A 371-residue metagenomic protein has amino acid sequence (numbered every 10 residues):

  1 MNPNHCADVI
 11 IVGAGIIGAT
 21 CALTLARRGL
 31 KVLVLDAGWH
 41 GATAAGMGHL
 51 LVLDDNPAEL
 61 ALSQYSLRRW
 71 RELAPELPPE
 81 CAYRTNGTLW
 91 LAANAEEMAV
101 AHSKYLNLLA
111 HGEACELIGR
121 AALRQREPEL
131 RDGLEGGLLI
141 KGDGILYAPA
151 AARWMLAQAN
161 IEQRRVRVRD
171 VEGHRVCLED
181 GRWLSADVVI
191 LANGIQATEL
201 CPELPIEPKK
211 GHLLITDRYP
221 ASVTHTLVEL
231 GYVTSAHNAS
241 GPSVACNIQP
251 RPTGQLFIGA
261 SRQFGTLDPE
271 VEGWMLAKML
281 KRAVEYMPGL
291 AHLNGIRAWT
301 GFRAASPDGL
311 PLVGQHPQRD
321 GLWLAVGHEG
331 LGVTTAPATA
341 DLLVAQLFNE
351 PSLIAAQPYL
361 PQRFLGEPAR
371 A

Functional and structural regions predicted by a protein language model:
P3-G15, L33: Beta1/beta-strand and adjacent pyrophosphate-binding region of the FAD-binding site in flavoprotein oxidoreductases
I10-V12, L184-Q196, A340: Short hydrophobic core segments
L23-R27, L50, C81-Y83, N193-P317: Active-site substrate-recognition segment that forms the wall of the catalytic cavity or substrate channel
A26-A44: Glycine-rich FAD pyrophosphate-binding loop
M47-R126, A283-V284: Dinucleotide-binding Rossmann-like beta1-alpha1 core, especially the glycine-rich loop that anchors the ADP
A61, W90-V100, L138-W154, E270-M275 (+1 more regions): Short beta-strand to alpha-helix junction loop
L138-G173, L178-D180: Helical element adjacent to the flavin cofactor pocket in flavoenzyme catalytic cores
V284-A371: C-terminal catalytic lobe of FAD-dependent flavoproteins
